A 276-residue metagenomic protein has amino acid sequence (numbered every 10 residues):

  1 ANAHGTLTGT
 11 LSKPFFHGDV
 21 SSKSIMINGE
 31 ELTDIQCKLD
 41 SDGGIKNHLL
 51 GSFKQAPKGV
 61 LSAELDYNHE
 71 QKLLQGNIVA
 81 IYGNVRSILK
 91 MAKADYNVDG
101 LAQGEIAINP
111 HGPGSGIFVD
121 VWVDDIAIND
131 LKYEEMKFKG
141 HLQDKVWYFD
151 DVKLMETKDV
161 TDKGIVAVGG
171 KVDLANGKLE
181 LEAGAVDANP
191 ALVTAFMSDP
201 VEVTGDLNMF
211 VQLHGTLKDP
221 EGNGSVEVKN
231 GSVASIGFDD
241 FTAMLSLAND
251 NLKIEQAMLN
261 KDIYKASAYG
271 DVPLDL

Functional and structural regions predicted by a protein language model:
A1-L276: Interface amphipathic segments
